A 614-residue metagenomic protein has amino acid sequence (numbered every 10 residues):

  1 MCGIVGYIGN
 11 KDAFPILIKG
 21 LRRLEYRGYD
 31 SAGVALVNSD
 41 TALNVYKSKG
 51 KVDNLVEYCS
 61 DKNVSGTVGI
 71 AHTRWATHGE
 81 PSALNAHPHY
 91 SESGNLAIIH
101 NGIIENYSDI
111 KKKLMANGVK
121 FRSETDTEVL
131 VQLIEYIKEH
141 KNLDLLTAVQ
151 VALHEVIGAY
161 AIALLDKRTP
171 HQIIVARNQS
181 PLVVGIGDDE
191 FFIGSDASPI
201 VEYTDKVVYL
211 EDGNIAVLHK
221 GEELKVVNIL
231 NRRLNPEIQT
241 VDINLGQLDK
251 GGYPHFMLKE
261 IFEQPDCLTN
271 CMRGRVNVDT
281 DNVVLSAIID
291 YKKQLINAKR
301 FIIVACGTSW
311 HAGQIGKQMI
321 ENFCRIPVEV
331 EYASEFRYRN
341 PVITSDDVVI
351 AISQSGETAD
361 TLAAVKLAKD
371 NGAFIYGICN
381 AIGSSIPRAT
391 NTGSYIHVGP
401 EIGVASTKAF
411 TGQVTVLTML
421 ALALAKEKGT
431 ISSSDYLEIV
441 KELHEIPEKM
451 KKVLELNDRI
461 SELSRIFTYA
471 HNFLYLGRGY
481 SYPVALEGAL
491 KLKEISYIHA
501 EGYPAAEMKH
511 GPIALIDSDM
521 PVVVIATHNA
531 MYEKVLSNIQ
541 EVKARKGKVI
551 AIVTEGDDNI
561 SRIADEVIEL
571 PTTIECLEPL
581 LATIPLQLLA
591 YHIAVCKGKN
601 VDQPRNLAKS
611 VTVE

Functional and structural regions predicted by a protein language model:
M1-K250, P254, T269-R300, Y338 (+4 more regions): Conserved short alpha-helical segments that host acidic/polar catalytic motifs at enzyme active sites
T67, A71-L84, D279-K292, G316-I352 (+1 more regions): Glycine-rich oxoanion-binding loops at beta->alpha junctions
V68, L96, R300-I302, V348 (+3 more regions): Structural motif
P88-Y90, L165, I174-V175, V207-V208 (+13 more regions): Replace "in large, NTP-powered and nucleic-acid-processing enzymes" with "in large, NTP-powered factors and other
V156-E190, L463, T468-E494, M531 (+1 more regions): Acidic/histidine-rich
Q264-L268, M272-I302, T392-P521, A594-E614: Active-site phosphate/pyrophosphate-binding segments
I296-E438, E442-E445, I525-E566, L589 (+1 more regions): Glycine-rich phosphate-binding loops that contact phosphosugars or nucleotide phosphates
K548, S561-I563, T573-E614: Generic C-terminus detector
